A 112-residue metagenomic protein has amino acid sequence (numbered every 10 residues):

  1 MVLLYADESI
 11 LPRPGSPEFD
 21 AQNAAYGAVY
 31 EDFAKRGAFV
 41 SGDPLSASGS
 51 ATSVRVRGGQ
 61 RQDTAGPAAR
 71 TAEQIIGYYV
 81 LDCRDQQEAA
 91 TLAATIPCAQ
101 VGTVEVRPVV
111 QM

Functional and structural regions predicted by a protein language model:
M1-M112: Conserved, structured core segments of small domains
